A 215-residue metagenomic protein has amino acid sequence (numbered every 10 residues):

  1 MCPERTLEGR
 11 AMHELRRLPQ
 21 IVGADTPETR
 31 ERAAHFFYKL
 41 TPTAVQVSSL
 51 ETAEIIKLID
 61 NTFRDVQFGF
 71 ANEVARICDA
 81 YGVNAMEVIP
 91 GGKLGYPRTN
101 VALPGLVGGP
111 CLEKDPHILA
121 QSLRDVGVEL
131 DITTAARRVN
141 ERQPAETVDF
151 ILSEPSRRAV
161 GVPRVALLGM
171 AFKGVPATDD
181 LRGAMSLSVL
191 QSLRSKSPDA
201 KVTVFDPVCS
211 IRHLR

Functional and structural regions predicted by a protein language model:
M1-R215: Structural/interface elements that position substrates and couple domains in central-metabolism enzymes
